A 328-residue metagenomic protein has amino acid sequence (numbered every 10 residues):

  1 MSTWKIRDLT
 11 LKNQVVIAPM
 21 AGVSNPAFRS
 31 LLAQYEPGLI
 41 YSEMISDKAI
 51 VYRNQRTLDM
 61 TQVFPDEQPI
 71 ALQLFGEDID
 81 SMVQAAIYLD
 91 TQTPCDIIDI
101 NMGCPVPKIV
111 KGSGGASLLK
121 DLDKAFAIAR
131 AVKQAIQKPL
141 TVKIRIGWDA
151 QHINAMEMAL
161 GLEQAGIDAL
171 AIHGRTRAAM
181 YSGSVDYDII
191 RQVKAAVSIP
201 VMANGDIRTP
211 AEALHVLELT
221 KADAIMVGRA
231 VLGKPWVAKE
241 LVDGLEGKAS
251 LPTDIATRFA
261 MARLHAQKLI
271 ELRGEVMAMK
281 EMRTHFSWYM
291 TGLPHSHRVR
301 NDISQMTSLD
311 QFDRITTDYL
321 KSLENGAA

Functional and structural regions predicted by a protein language model:
M1-L11, V15-V16, A21, P26-A27 (+6 more regions): Alpha/beta catalytic cores of nucleotide-metabolism and tRNA/nucleoside-modifying enzymes
S2-R7, M20-D96: Glycine-rich, positively charged N-terminal anion/phosphate-binding segment
W4-V16, K48-P69, C104-G112, K133-T141 (+1 more regions): N-terminal small/glycine-rich loop or linker at the start of catalytic domains across soluble metabolic enzymes
V15-P19, I40-S42, I70-L74, I98 (+4 more regions): Hydrophobic faces of well-ordered beta-strands that scaffold small-molecule active sites in alpha/beta enzyme cores
M20, I45-D47, F75-E77, G103-P105 (+4 more regions): Active-site beta-loop-alpha junctions enriched in small/polar residues
V83-G114, L122-I199, H215: Alpha/beta enzyme core
L119: Aromatic- and acidic-residue-enriched carbohydrate-binding clefts of CAZyme catalytic domains
